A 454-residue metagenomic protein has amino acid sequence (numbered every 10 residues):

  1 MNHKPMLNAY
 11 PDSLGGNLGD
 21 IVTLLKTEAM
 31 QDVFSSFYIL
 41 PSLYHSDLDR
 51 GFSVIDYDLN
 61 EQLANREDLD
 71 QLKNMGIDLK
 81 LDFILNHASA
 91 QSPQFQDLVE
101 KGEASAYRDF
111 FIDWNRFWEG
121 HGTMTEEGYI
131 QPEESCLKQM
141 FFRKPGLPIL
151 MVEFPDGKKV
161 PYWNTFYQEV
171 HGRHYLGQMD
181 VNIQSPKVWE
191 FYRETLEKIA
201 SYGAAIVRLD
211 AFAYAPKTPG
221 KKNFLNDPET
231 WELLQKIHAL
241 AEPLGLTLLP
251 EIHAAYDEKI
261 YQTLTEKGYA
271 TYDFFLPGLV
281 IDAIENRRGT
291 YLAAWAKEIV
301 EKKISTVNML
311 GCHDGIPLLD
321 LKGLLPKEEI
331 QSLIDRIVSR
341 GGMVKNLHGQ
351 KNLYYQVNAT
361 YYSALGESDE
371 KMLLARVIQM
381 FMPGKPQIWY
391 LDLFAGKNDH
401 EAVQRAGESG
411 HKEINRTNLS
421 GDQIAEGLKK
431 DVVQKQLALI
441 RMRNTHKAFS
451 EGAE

Functional and structural regions predicted by a protein language model:
M1-E454: Active-site and adjacent substrate-binding regions of carbohydrate-active enzymes
